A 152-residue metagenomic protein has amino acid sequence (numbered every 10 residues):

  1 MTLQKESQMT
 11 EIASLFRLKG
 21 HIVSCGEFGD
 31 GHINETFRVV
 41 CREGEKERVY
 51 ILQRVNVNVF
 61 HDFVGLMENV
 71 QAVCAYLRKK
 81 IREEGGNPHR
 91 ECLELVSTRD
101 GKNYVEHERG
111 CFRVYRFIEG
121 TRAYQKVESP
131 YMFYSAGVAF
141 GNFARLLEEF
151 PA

Functional and structural regions predicted by a protein language model:
M1-G26, V73, L77: Juxta-kinase regulatory segment immediately upstream of eukaryotic protein kinase catalytic domains
V23-A152: Conserved ATP-binding subdomain of kinase catalytic cores across diverse folds
